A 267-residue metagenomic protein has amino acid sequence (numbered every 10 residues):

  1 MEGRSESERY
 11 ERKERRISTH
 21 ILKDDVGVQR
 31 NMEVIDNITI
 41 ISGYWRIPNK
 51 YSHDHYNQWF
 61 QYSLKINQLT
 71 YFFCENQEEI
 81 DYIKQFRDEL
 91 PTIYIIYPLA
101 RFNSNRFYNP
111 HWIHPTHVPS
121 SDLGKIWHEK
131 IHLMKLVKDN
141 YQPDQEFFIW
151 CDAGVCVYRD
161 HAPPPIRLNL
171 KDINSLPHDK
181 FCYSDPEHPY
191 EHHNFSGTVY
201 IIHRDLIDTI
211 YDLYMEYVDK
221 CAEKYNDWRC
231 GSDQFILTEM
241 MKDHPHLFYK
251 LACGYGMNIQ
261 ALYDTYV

Functional and structural regions predicted by a protein language model:
R16-D54: N-proximal low-complexity "stem/linker" segments adjacent to membrane-targeting elements
P48-K50, E79-Y82, N103-N105, C156-H161 (+3 more regions): Short catalytic/ligand-binding loop motif for oxyanion handling, primarily in non-cytosolic enzymes, centered on
Q58-Q68: Short, acidic, metal-binding catalytic loop of nucleotide-sugar glycosyltransferases
Y71-E75: Short internal beta-strands
E79-P91: Short, aromatic/basic amphipathic alpha-helical patches
L90-N140: Active-site-proximal specificity loops/subdomain of glycosyltransferases
H128-K180: GT-A fold catalytic core of metal-dependent nucleotide-sugar glycosyltransferases, centered on the diacidic
V157, F181, H192-V267: Catalytic core and acceptor-binding pocket of nucleotide-sugar-dependent glycosyltransferases
